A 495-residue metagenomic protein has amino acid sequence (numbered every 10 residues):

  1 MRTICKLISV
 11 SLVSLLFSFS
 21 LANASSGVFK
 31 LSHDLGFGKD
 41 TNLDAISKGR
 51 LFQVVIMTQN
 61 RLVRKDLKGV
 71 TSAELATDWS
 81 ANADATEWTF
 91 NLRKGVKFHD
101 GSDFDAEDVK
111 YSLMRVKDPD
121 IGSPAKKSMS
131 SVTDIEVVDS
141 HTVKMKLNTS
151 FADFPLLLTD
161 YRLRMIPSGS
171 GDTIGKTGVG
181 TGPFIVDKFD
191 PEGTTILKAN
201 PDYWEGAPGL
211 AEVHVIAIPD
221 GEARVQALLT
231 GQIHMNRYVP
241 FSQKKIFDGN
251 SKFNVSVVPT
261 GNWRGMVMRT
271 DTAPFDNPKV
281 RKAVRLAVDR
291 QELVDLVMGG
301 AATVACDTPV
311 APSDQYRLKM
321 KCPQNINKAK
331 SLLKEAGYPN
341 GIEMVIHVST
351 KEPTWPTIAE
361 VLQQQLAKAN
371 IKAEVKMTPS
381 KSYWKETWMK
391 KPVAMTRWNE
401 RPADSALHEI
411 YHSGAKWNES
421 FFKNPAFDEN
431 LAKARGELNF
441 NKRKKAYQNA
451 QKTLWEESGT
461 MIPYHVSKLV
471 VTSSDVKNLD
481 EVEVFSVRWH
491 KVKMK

Functional and structural regions predicted by a protein language model:
C5, N91, A125-P167: Surface-exposed binding/hinge segments that line and control ligand-binding clefts or catalytic entry sites
K30, D105-S112, S140-K146, G182-P183 (+7 more regions): Alpha-helical secondary-structure segments
S32-A83, M114, V179-T181, S486: N-terminal lobe/hinge region of extracytoplasmic solute-binding protein
D66-K68, L158-P208, E212, D220-E222 (+2 more regions): Gly/Pro-rich hinge or "lid" segments in bacterial periplasmic/extracellular proteins
D172, P201-I246, K372: Ligand-site clamp/hinge motif
K279, K372-Y383, H408-S474: Extracytoplasmic/peripheral linker and loop segments enriched in polar/acidic and small residues with frequent Thr/Pro
T303-E335, E352-W355: Structural transition elements
V470-K495: Long beta-strand-rich cores associated with HINT superfamily self-processing modules
